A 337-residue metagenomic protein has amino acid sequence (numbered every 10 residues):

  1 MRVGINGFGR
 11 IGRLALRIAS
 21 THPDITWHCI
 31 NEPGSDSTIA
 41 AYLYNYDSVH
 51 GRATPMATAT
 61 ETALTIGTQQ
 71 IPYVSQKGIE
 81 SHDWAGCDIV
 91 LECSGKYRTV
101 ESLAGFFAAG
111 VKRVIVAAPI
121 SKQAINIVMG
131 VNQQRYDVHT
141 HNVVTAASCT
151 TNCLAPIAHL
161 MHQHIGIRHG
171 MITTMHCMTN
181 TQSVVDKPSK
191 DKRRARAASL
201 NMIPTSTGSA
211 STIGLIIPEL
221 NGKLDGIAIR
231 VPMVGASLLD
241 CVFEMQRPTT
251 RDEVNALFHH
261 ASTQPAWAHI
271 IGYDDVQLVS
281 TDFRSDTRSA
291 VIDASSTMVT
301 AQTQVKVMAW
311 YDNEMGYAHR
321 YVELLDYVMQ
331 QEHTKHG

Functional and structural regions predicted by a protein language model:
M1-A195, Q331-E332: N-terminal Rossmann-like NAD(P) cofactor-binding subdomain of oxidoreductases, focused on the glycine-rich
R2, N6, R10-R17, P23-T26 (+1 more regions): Active-site-lining helix/loop region of Rossmann-like oxidoreductase modules
R13, E101, N152-P156, S211 (+4 more regions): Short, contiguous clusters of charged residues that form electrostatic/catalytic patches at enzyme active sites, used
L64, I127-M129, V143, V185 (+5 more regions): Short clusters of hydrophobic/aromatic residues that line enzyme substrate/ligand-binding pockets
I71-Y73, L224, V307: Generic structural signal for residues in well-ordered beta-strands
A147-S148, M202-P204, Y311: Hydrophobic alpha-helical scaffolding
G226, L238, V242-G337: C-terminal active-site/capping subdomain that shapes the small-molecule cofactor and substrate pocket of enzyme
